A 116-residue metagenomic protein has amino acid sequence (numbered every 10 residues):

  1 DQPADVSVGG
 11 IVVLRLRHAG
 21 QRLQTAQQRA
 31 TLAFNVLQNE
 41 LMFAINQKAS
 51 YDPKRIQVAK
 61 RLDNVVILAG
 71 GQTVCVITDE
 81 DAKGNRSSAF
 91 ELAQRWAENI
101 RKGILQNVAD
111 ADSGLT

Functional and structural regions predicted by a protein language model:
D1-T116: N-terminal targeting peptides and non-cytosolic leader segments immediately upstream of the first transmembrane helix
